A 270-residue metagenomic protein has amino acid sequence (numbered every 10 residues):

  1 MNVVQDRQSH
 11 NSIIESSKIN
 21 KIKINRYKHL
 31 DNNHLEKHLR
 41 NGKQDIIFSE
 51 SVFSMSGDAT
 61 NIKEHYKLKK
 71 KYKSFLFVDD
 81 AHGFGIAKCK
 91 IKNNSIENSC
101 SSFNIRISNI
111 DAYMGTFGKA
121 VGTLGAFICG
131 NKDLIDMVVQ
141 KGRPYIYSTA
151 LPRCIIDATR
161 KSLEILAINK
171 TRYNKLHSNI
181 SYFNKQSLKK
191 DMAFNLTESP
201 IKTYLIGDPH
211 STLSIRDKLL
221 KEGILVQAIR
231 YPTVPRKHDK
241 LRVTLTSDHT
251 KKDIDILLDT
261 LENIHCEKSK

Functional and structural regions predicted by a protein language model:
M1-N11: Conserved PLP-anchoring active-site segment centered on the Schiff-base-forming lysine
N11-I24: Active-site-proximal loop->helix
N25-V78: Active-site phosphate-binding strand-loop segment of PLP-dependent enzymes
N93-F117, D136, Q140: Conserved active-site segment immediately N-terminal to the catalytic lysine that forms the internal aldimine
A112-M114, V121-K170: Conserved core segment of the aminotransferase class I/II
N174-S181, L188-G223, T233, L245-S247: Conserved PLP-binding catalytic core of the aspartate aminotransferase-like
K221-E222, T233-K270: PLP-dependent enzyme catalytic core of the Aspartate aminotransferase-like
